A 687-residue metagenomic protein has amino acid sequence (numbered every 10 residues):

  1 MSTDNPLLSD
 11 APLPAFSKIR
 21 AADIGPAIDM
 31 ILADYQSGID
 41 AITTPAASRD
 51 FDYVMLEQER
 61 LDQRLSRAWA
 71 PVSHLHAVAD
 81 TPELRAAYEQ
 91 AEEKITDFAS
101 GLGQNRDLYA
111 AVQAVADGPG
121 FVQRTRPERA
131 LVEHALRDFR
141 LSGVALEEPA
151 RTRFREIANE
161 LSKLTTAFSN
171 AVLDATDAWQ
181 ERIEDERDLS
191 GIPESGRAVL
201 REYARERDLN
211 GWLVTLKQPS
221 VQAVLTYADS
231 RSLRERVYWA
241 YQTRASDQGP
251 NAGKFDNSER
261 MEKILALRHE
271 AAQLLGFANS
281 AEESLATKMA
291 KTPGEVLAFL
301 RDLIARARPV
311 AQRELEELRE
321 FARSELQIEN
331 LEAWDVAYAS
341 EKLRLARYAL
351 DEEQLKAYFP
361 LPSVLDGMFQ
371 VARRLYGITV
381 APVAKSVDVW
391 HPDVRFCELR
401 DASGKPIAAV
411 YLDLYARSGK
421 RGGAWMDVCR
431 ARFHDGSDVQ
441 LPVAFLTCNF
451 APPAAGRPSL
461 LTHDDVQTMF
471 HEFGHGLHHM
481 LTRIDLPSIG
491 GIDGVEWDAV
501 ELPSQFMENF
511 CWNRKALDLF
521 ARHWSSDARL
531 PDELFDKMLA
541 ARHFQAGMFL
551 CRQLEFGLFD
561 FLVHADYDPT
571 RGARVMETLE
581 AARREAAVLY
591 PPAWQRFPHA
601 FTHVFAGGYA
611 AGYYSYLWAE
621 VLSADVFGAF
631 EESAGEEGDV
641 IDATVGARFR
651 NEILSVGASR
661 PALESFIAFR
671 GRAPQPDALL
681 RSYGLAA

Functional and structural regions predicted by a protein language model:
M1-D23, M30, S190-G191, A198 (+12 more regions): C-terminal, non-catalytic "cap/extension" segments appended to globular domains
S2-M30, Y35, A77, L84-K291 (+3 more regions): His/Asp/Glu-rich acidic catalytic environments and adjacent acidic regulatory segments
F16-I28, D50-M55, G253-N257, V296-L303 (+2 more regions): Membrane-entry segments of alpha-helical transmembrane domains in multi-pass membrane proteins
L32-Q123, Q553-V563, Y567-R584, P591 (+2 more regions): C-terminal non-catalytic alpha-helical accessory regions
D40, T44, R67-A77, T96-D107 (+14 more regions): Charged/polar positions within long, soluble alpha-helices
R64-H74, R137, W239, V336-R344 (+2 more regions): Short, hydrophobic/amphipathic alpha-helical patches that form generic packing surfaces within helical domains
P127, L131-E133, R155, E160-K163 (+10 more regions): Active-site-proximal, well-structured secondary-structure segments within enzyme catalytic domains
A451-F470: Short pre-active-site segment immediately N-terminal to the catalytic Zn-binding motif
